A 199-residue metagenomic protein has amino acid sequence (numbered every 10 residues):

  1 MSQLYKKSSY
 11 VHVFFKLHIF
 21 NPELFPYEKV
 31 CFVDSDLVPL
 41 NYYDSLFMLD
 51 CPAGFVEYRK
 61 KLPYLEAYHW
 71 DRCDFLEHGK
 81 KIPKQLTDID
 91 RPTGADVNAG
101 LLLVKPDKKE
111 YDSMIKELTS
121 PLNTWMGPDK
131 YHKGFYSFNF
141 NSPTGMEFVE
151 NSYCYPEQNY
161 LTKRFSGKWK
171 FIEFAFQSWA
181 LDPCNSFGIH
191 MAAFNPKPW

Functional and structural regions predicted by a protein language model:
M1-W199: Glycosyltransferase catalytic domains, chiefly GT-A lineage
